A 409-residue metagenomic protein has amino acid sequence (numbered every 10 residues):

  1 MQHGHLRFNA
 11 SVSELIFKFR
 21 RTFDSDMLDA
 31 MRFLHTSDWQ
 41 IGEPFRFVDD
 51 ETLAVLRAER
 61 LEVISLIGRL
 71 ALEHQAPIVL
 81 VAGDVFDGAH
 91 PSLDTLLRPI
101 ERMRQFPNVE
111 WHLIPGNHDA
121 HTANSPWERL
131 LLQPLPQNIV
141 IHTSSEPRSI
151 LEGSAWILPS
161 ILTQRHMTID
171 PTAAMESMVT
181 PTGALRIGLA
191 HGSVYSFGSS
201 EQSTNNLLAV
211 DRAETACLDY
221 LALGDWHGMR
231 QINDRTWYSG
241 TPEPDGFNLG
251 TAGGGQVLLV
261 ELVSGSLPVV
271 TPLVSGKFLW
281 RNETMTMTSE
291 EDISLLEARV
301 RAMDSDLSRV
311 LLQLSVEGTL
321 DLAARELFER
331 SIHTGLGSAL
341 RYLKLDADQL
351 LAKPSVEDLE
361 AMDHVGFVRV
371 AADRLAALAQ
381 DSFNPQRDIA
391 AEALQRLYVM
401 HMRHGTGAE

Functional and structural regions predicted by a protein language model:
G4-L6, A10: Short hydrophobic alpha-helical segments enriched in small aliphatic residues
L15-F19, F23-L97, T180, Q386-E392 (+1 more regions): N-terminal active-site segment of His-dependent metallophosphoesterases
F17-F19, S264-E409: Accessory, non-catalytic peripheral segments of nucleic-acid enzymes
L34, W156-L158, L258: Conserved beta-strand elements of the Class I
S65-Q75, E176-S177, E290-S305: A short, well-ordered alpha-helical element
I78, D87-W237, T241-F247, G253: His/Asp/Glu-rich metal-coordinating catalytic cores of metallo-dependent phosphodiesterases/hydrolases acting on
G224-D292: A conserved active-site cap/scaffold subdomain adjacent to cofactor or substrate pockets
